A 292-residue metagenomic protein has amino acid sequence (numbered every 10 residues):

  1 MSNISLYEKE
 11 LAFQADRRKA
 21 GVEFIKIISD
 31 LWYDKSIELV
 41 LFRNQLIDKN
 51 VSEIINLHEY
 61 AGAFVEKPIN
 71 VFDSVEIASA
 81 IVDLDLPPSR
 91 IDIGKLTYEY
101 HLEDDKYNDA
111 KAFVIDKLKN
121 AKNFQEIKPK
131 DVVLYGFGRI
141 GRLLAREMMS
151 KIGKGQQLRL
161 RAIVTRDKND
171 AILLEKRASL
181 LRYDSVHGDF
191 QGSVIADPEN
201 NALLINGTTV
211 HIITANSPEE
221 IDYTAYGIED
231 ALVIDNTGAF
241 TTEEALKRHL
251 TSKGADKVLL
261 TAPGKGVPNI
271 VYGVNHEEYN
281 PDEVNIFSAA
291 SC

Functional and structural regions predicted by a protein language model:
S2-C292: N-terminal Rossmann-like NAD(P) cofactor-binding subdomain of oxidoreductases, focused on the glycine-rich
